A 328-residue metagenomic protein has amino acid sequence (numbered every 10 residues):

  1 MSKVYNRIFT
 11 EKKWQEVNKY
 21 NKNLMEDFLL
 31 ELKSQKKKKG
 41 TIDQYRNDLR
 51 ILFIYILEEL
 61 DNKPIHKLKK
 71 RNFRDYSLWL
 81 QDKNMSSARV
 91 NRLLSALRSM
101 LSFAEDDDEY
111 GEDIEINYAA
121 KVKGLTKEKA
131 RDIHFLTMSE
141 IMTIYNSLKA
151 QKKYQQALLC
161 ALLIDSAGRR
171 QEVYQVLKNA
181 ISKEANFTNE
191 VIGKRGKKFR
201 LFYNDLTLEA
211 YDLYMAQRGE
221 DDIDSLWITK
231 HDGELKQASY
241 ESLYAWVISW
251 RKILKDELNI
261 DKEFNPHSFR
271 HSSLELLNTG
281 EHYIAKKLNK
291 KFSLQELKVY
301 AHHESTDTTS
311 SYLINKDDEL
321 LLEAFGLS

Functional and structural regions predicted by a protein language model:
I8-E11, M25-D43, N47-R131: N-terminal core-binding DNA-recognition domain of tyrosine recombinases/integrases
D108, L162-Q175, G280-I284, K290-K291 (+1 more regions): A short, glycine-centered helix-capping/turn motif at helix boundaries that positions DNA-contacting or catalytic
L125-T143, R195-L206, E220-D224: DNA breakage-rejoining catalytic core of tyrosine-based enzymes
M138-R170: Basic, Lys/Arg- and aromatic-enriched nucleic-acid-binding interface segment
S166, Q171, Q175-A210: Conserved tyrosine-mediated DNA breakage-rejoining catalytic core shared by Y-recombinases
R195, A301-L327: Catalytic-site neighborhood detector that most strongly recognizes the C-terminal catalytic loop/helix of tyrosine
N204-D261: Active-site/catalytic core of tyrosine-dependent DNA strand-transfer enzymes
A245-V299: Short, basic (Lys/Arg/His-rich) helix/loop patches that form interaction surfaces in the mid-to-C-terminal regions
